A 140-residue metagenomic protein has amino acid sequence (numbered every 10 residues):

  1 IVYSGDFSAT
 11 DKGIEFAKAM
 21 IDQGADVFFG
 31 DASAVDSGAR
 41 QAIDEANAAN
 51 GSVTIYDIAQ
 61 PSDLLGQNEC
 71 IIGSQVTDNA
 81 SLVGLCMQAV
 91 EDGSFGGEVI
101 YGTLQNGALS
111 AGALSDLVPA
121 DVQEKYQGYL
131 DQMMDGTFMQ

Functional and structural regions predicted by a protein language model:
I1-Q140: A residue-level marker of the well-folded mature domains of exported/periplasmic proteins
